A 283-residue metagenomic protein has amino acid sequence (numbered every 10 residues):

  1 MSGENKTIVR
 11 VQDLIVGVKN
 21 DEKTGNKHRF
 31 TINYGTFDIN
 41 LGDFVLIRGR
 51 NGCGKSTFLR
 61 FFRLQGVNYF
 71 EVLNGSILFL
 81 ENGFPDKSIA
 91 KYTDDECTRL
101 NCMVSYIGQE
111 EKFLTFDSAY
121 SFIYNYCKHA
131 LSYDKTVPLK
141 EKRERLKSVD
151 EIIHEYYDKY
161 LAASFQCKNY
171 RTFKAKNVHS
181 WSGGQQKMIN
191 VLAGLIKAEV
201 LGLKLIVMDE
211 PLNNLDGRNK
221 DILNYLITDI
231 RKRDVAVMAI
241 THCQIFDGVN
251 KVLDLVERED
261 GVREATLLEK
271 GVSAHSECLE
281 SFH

Functional and structural regions predicted by a protein language model:
V11-G17, D21-V45, G75: Conserved beta-strand
R48-R50: The feature captures the beta-strand-to-loop junction immediately N-terminal to the Walker
R63, V67: Helix-to-loop junction immediately C-terminal to a conserved catalytic motif
F84-S105: ABC ATPase NBD coupling module
E110, T115-Y156: Q-loop/switch helix immediately C-terminal to the Walker
N177-W181: Conserved ABC ATPase signature
G184-I206: GG-anchored amphipathic helix commonly corresponding to the ABC/SMC/Rad50 NBD signature/C-loop
D209, L215-D216: ABC-family nucleotide-binding domains
